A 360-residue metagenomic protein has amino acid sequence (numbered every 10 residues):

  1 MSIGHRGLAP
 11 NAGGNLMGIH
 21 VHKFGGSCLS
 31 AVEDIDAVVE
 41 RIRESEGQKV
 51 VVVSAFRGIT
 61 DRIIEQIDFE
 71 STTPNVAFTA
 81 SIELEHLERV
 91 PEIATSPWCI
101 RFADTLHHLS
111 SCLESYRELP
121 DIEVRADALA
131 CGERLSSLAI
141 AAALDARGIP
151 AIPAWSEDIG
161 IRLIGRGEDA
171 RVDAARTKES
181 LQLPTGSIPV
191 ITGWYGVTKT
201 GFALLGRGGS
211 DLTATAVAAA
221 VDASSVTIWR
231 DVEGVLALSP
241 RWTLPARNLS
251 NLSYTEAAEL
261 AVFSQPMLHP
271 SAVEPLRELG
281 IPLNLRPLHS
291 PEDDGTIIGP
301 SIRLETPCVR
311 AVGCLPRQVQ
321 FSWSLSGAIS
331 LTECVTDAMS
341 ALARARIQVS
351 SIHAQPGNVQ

Functional and structural regions predicted by a protein language model:
G4, L8-L268, V273: Nucleotide/pyrophosphate-binding catalytic subdomain
V38-E40, I67-F69, P275-E278, P300-I302 (+1 more regions): Short, solvent-exposed amphipathic alpha-helical segments in soluble enzyme and RNA/protein-processing domains
F56-R57, V232-G234, P287-E292, I302 (+1 more regions): Glycine-rich beta-alpha junction loops
P97-C99, L268-S271, P282-P291, A345-G357: Flexible, glycine/charged-enriched surface loops at secondary-structure junctions
R147, L279, A345: Conserved dinucleotide-binding and phosphotransfer motif residues
A258-G299, T306, V312-S322: A conserved active-site cap/scaffold subdomain adjacent to cofactor or substrate pockets
G295-Q360: A conserved regulatory-domain signal marking ACT and ACT-like small-molecule sensing domains and adjacent regulatory
